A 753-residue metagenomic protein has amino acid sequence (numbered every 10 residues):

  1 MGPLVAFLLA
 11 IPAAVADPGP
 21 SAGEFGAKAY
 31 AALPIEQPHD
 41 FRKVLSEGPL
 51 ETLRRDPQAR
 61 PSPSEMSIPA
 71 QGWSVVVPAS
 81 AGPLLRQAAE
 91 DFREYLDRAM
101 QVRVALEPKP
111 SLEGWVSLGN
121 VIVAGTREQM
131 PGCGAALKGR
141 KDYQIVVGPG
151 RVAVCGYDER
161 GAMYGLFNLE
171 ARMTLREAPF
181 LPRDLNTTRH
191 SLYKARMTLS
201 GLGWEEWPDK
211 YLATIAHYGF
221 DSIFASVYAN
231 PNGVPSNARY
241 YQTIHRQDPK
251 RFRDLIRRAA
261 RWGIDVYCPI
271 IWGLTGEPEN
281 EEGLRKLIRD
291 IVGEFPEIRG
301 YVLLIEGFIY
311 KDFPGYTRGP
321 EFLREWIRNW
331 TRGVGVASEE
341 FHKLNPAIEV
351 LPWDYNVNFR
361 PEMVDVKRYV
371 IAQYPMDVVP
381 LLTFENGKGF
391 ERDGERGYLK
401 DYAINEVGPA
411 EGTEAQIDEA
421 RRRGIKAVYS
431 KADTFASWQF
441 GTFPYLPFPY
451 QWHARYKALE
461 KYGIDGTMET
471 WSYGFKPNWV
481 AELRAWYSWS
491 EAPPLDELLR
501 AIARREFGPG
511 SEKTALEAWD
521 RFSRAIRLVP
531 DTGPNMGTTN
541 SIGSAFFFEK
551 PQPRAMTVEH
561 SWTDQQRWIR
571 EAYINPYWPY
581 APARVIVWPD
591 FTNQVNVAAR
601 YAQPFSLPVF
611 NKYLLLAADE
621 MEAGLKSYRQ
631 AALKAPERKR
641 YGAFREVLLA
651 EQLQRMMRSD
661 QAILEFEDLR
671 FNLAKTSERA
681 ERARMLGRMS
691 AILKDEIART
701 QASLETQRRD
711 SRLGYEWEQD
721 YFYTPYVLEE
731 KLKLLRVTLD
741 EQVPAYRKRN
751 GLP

Functional and structural regions predicted by a protein language model:
G2-P12: Bacterial N-terminal signal peptides
D17-S191: Contiguous, structured surface segment used for ligand recognition
G26, A178, Q242, G293 (+2 more regions): Substrate-binding groove of N-acetylhexosamine-processing glycoside hydrolases
R60, R103-K109, K138-D142, P182-L185 (+7 more regions): Short alpha-helical segments and helix-capping/turn motifs at coil-helix boundaries
Q71, P83-L84, A88-D91, Y95-A99 (+7 more regions): Feature activates predominantly on carbohydrate-active enzymes
V77-A81, V123-E128, C155-Y157, S200-W204 (+3 more regions): Structural motif
L84-R86, P131-G132, N232-P235, E277-P278 (+5 more regions): Extracytoplasmic/secreted cell-surface and envelope-processing proteins
E107-V121, Y240, F359-D365, K476-P477: Beta-rich nucleic-acid/ligand-interaction surfaces
